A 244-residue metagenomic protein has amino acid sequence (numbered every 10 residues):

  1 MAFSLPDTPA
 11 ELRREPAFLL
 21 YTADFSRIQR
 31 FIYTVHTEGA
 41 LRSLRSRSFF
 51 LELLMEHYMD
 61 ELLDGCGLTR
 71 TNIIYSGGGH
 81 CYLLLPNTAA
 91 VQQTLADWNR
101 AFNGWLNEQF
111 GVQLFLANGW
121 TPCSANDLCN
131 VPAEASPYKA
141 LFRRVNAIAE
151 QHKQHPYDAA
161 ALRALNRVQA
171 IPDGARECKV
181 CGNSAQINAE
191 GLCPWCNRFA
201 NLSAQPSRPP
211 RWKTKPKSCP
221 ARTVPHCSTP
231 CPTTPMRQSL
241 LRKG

Functional and structural regions predicted by a protein language model:
M1-G244: Regulatory and interdomain segments flanking nucleotide-handling catalytic cores in signaling/defense enzymes
